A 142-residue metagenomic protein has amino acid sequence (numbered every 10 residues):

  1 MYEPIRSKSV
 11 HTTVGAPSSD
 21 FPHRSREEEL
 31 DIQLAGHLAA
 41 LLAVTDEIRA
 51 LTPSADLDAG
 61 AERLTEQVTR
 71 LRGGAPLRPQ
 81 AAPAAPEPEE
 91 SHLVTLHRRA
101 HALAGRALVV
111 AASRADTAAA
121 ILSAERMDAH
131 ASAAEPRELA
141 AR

Functional and structural regions predicted by a protein language model:
M1-R99, L103-R106, L122, A141-R142: Long, non-catalytic architectural segments outside compact domain cores
G73, A112, A131-A133: Helix-capping and short linker residues that terminate individual alpha-solenoid repeat units
A111-A118: Short helix-adjacent coil turns
E125-R142: Short, charge-rich amphipathic alpha-helical segments embedded in non-transmembrane helical bundles/solenoids
